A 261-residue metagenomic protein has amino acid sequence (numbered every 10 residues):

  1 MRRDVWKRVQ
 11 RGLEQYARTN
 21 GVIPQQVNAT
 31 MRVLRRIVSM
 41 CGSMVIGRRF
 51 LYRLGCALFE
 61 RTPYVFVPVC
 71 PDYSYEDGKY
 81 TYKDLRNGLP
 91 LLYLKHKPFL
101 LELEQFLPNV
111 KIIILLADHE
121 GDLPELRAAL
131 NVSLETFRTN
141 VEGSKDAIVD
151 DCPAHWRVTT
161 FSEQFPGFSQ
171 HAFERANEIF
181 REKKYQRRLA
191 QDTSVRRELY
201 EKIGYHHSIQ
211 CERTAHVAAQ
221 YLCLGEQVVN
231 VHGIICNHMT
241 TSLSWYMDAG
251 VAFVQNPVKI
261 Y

Functional and structural regions predicted by a protein language model:
M1, V5-Q10: Beta-strand-enriched accessory nucleic-acid recognition/scaffold domains that flank the catalytic cores of large
Q10-L92: N-terminal regions that are enriched for targeting/export leaders and immediately downstream pro/stem segments
G55-T62, E104-V110, C223: Flexible, charged surface loops at secondary-structure boundaries
F59-G78, I113-D122, V158-P166: Short loop/turn segments at strand-loop or loop-helix junctions that form parts of catalytic or ligand-binding pockets
R86-L107: Histidine-anchored nucleotide/phosphate-binding helix
A117-G250: A substrate-binding/cap region within the structured catalytic cores of diverse enzymes
V258-K259: Extended alpha-helical coiled-coil/bundle linker/stalk regions that scaffold oligomerization and domain organization
